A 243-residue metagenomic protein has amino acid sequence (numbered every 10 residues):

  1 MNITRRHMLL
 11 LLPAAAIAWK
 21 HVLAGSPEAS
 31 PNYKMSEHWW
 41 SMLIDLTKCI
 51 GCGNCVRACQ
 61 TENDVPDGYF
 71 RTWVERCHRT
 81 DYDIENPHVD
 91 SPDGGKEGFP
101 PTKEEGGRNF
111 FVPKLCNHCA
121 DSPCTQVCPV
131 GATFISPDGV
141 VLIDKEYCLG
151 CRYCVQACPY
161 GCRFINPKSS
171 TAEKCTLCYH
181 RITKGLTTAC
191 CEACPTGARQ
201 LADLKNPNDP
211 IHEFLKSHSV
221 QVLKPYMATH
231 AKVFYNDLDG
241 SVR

Functional and structural regions predicted by a protein language model:
M1-A15: N-terminal secretory signal peptides and thylakoid transit peptides that target proteins across membranes
L12, A16-K20, N63-P66, A198-L201: A generic secondary-structure signal for well-formed alpha-helical elements
L12, G185, S241-V242: Extended, aromatic/histidine-rich regions of cofactor-dependent oxidoreductases associated with respiratory
W19-N54, Y226-A228, F234-Y235, R243: C-terminal segment of N-terminal export signals and the immediately downstream linker at the start of the mature
G25-N32, T61-E104, F134-L149, C162-H180 (+1 more regions): Non-heme iron-sulfur electron-transfer modules
M42-E62, R108-G131, V140-G161, K168-A193 (+2 more regions): Cysteine-centered iron-sulfur cluster-binding motifs in ferredoxin-type domains/subunits of redox enzymes
E104-G107, C116, L223-K224: Short Gly/Pro-enriched turn/cap motifs at secondary-structure boundaries
A189-R243: Long, compositionally biased charged/polar accessory segments in the mid-to-C-terminal portions of proteins
